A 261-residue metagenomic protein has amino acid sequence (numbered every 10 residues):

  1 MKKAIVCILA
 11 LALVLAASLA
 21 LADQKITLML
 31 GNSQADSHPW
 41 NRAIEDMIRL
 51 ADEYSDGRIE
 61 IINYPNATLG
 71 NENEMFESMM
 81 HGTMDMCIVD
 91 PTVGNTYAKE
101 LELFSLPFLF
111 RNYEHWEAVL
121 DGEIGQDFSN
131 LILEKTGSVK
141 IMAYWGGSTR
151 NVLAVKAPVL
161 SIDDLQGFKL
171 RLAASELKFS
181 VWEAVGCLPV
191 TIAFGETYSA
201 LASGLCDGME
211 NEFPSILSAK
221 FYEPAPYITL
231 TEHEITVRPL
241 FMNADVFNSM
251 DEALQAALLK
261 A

Functional and structural regions predicted by a protein language model:
M1-T27: Short, low-complexity disordered leader/linker segments with a strong preference for bacterial N-terminal type II
A17, D127-F128: A short hydrophobic/aromatic micro-motif that marks alpha-helical segments and, especially, helix-coil
D23-W116, I124, L131-A261: N-terminal secretory/targeting leader peptides
